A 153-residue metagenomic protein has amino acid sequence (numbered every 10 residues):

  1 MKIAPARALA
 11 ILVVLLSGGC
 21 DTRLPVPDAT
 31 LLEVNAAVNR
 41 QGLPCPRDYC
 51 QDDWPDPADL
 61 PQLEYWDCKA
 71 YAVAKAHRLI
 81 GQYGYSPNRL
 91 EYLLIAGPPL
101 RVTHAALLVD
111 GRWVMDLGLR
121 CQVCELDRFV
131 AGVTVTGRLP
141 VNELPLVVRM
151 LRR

Functional and structural regions predicted by a protein language model:
M1-L9: Bacterial N-terminal signal peptides that target proteins for export
A4, G18-R153: A structural boundary/capping signal
L9-S17: Bacterial N-terminal signal peptides
